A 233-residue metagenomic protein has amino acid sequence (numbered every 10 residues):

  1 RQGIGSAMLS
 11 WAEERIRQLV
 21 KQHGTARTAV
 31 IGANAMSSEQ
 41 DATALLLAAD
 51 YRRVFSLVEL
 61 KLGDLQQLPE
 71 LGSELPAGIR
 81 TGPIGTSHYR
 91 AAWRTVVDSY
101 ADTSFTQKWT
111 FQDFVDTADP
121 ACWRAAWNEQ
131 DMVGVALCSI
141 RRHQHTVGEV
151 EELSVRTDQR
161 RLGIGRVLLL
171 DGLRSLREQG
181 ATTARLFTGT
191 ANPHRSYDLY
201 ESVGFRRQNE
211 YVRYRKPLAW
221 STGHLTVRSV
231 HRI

Functional and structural regions predicted by a protein language model:
R1, R27, R141-V150, R160 (+1 more regions): A conserved beta-turn-beta hairpin within the catalytic core of GNAT-like acetyltransferases that forms part
R1-P76, E210-K216: Acyl-donor-binding surface of acyltransferase catalytic domains
Q2-Q18, V155, R161-E178, T183 (+1 more regions): Conserved acetyl-CoA-binding loop-helix of GNAT-fold acetyltransferases
I31-A33, V150, A184-T188: Conserved hydrophobic beta-strand within the GNAT/NAT acetyltransferase core sheet that lines the active-site cleft
A42, L46, Y200, F205: Conserved active-site tyrosine of GNAT-family acetyltransferases
R80-A92, I233: A short beta-loop-alpha structural element at the N-terminal edge of CoA-dependent acyl/N-acetyltransferase catalytic
A101-V155: A conserved beta-strand-loop-helix scaffold within acyl/acetyltransferase catalytic domains
L169, N192-S196, R213-L218: Short glycine/proline-centered loop/turn elements that form peptide/ligand docking sites
